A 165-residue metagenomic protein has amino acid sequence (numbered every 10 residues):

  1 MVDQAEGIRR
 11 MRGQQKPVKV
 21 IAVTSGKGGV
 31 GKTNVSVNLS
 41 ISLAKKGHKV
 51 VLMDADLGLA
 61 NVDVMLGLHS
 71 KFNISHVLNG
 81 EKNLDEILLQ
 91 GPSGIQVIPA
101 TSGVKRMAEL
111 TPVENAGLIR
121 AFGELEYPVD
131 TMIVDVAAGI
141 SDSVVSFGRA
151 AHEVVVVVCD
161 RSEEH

Functional and structural regions predicted by a protein language model:
M1-V30: Extreme N-terminal, non-catalytic leader segments that precede Walker-type/kinase nucleotide-binding cores
V2-E6, L78-E81, E114-A116, V134-A138: Short gly/ser/thr-rich secondary-structure transition/capping motifs
V20-L84: Walker A/P-loop NTP-binding active-site region of P-loop NTPases, recognizing the glycine-rich GxxxxGKT/S
S25, D54, P99-S102, V136 (+1 more regions): Flexible glycine-/small-residue-rich
K49-V50, M132, V154: Hydrophobic anchor at the start of a short beta-strand that flanks the dinucleotide cofactor-binding loop
A55-Y127: P-loop/Walker-type NTP enzyme "switch/lid" segment
E124-Y127, S141-S162: Inter-motif core of Ras-like GTPase G domains
H165: Conserved small/polar residues in nucleotide/adenosyl-binding loops
